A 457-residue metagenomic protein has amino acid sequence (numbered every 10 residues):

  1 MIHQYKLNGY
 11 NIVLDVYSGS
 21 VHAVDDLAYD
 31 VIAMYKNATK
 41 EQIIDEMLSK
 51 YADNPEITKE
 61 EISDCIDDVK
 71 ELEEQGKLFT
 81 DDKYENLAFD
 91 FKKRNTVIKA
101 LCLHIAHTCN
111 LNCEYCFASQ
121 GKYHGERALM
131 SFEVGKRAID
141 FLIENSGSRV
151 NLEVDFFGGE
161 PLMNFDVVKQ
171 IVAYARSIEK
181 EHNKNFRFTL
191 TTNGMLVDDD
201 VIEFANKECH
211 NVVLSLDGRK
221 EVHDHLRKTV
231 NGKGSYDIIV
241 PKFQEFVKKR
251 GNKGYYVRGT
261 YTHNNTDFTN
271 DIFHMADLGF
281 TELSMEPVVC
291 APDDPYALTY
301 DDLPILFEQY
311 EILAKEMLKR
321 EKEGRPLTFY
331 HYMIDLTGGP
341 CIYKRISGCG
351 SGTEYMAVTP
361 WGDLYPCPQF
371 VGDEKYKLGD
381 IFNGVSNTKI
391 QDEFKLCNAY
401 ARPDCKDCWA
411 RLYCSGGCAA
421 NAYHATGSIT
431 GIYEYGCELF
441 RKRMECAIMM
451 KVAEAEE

Functional and structural regions predicted by a protein language model:
M1-Y35: Acidic, low-complexity/disordered tracts enriched in E/D and polar residues
A38-A52: Short acidic, hydrophobic short linear motifs in intrinsically disordered regions
E56-E203, E208: Conserved alpha-helical substructure of the radical SAM core
G135, I139-D155, N164-V288: Radical SAM/AdoMet-radical enzyme domain recognition
I139-F157, F394, G431-E457: Short Fe-S-cluster ligation motifs
E221-L226, E282-P304, P326-P340, Y365 (+1 more regions): Flexible glycine/acidic-rich beta-alpha junction loops that bind and position SAM and/or redox cofactors in anaerobic
I305-G338, P368-S415: C-terminal accessory region of radical SAM enzymes
K395-C446: Cysteine-cluster motifs in flexible loop/terminal segments that predominantly coordinate metals
